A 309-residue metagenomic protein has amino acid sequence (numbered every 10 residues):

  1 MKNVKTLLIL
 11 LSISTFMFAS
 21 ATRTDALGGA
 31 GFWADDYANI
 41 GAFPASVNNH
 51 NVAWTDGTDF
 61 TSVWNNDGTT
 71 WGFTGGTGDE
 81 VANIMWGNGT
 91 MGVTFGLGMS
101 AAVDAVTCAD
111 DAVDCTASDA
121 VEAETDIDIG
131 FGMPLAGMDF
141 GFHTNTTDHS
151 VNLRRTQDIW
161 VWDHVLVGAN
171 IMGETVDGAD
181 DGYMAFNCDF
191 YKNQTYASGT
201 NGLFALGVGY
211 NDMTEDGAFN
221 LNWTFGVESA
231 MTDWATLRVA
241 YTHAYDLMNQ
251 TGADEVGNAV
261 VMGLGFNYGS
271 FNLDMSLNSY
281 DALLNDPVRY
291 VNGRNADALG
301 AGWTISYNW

Functional and structural regions predicted by a protein language model:
V4-T15: Sec-dependent N-terminal signal peptides
M17-T74: N-terminal, post-signal peptide beta-strand-biased segments of exported outer-membrane/organellar beta-barrel and other
S20, L264-F271, L277-S279, N295-W309: Outer-membrane beta-barrel "beta-signal"
V52-A53, D67-F73, T90-F95, L135-F142 (+6 more regions): Repeated loop/turn-to-beta-strand initiation elements of outer-membrane beta-barrel proteins
G57-D59, G75-D79, L97-V103, T125 (+11 more regions): Transmembrane beta-strands of outer-membrane beta-barrel pores
T61-V63, N83-G87, D128-G132, N152-T156 (+5 more regions): Outer-membrane beta-barrel architecture
G68, G89-N193: Signature for the C-terminal beta-barrel architecture of outer-membrane proteins
G78-A82, V121-I127, T147-V151, D180-F186 (+3 more regions): Residues that define the transmembrane beta-barrel architecture of outer-membrane proteins
